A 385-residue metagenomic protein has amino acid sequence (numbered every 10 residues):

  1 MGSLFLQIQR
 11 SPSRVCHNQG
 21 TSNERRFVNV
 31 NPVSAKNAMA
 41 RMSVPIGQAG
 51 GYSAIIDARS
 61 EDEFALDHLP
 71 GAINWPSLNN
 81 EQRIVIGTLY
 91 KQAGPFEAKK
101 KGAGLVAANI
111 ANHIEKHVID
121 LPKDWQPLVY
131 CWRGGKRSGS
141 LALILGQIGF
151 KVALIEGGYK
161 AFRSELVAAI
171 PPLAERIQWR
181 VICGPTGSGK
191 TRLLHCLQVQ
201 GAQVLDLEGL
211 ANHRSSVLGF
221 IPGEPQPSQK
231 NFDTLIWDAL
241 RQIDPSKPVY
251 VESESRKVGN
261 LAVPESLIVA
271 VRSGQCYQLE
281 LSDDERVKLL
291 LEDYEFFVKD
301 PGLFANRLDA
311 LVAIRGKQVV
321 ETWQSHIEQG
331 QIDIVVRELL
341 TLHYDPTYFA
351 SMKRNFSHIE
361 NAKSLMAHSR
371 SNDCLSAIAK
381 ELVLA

Functional and structural regions predicted by a protein language model:
F5-P70, A98, V167-A174, W179-C183: Flexible, polar/low-complexity N-terminal or interdomain linker segments that lie immediately upstream of folded
A49-P122: Positively charged, proline/Ser/Thr-rich regional signature most characteristic of the Rhodanese/CDC25-like
K101-E156: Catalytic cysteine-centered active loop of the rhodanese-like fold, especially the PTP/DSP P-loop
L128, F150-S164, D206-A211: A short glycine-rich beta-strand->turn/loop micro-motif centered on a GG-aromatic cluster
R137, R180-Q198: Glycine-rich phosphate-binding P-loop
A142-I144, R192-Q203: A conserved segment at the C-terminal end of the G1
L205-E265, V269: Conserved nucleotide-sensing/catalytic segment adjacent to the nucleotide-binding pocket in NTP-handling enzymes
V269-C276, E280-A385: Conserved NTP phosphate-binding and transfer environment spanning the P-loop NTPase/kinase superfamily
